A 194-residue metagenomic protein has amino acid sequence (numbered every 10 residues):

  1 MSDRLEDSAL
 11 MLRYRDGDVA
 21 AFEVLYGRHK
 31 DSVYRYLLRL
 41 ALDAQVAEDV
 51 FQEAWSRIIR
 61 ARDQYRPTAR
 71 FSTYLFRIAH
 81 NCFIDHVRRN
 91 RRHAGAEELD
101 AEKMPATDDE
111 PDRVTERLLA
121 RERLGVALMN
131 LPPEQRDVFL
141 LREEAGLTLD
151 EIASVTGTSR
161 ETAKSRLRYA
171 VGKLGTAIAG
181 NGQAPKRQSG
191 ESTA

Functional and structural regions predicted by a protein language model:
M1-S32, M129, E151, G190-A194: N-terminal module of bacterial RNA polymerase sigma factors
S2-D3, R13, L42, A94 (+5 more regions): C-terminal edge and immediately downstream basic/flexible tail or linker adjoining helix-turn-helix-like DNA-binding
R15-D16, R39-L42, E53-R70, R89-N90: Sigma70-family region 2
R15-V24, Y34-E53, R160: Short, charged helix-capping/linker segments at alpha-helix termini
Y26-A44, A61, L128, K173 (+1 more regions): Amphipathic, Lys/Arg- and hydrophobic-enriched alpha-helical face
V33, L37, R62, L75 (+1 more regions): Hydrophobic-face residues of short alpha-helical interaction/recognition segments
T73, H80, I84, Q135 (+3 more regions): DNA-recognition helix of helix-turn-helix
H86-T107, T115, Q183-R187: Short, basic/polar amphipathic helix motif occurring as a linker/hinge flanking DNA-binding modules in transcription
